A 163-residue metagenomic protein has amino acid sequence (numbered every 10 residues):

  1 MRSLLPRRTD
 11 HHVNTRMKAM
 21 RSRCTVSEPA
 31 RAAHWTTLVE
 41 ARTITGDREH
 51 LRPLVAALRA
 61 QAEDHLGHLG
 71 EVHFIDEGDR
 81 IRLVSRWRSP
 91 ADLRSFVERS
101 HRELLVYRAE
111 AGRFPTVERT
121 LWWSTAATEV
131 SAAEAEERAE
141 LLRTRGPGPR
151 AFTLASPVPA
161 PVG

Functional and structural regions predicted by a protein language model:
M1-R80, R94-S95, V117-G163: Short S/T/G/P-rich N-terminal loop/turn motif that feeds into the first structured element of a domain
R2, P90-R119: An amphipathic, aromatic/His-enriched active-site/gating alpha helix that lines ligand/cofactor pockets
V84-S85: Ligand-binding pocket scaffold of soluble enzyme catalytic domains
